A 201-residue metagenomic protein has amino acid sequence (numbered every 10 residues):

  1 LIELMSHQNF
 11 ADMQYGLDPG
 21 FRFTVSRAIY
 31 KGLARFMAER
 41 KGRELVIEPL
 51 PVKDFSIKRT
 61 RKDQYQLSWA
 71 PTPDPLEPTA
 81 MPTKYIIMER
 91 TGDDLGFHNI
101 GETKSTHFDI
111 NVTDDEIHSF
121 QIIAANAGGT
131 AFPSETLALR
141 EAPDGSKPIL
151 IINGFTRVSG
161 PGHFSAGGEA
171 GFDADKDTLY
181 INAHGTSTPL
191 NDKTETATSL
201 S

Functional and structural regions predicted by a protein language model:
L1-R40: Active-site-adjacent mobile loop/cap segments within catalytic or ligand-binding domains
R35-A80, D114, G128-K147: Pro/Thr/Ser/Gly-rich low-complexity, intrinsically disordered linker/stalk tracts
T83-I87: Short beta-strand elements bearing conserved aromatic residues within extracellular beta-rich modules
M88-G92, Q121: Conserved Ser/Thr-centered positions that define the repeating blades of beta-propeller domains
T91-L95, N126-G128: Solvent-exposed strand-loop boundary residues in beta-sheet-rich modules
H98-S105: Short beta-strand segments within Ig-like beta-sandwich modules, predominantly Fibronectin type-III
D109-T130: Beta-strand-rich modules
S134-S201: Aromatic-Pro/Gly-enriched surface loop or interdomain linker that acts as a lid/target-recognition segment
